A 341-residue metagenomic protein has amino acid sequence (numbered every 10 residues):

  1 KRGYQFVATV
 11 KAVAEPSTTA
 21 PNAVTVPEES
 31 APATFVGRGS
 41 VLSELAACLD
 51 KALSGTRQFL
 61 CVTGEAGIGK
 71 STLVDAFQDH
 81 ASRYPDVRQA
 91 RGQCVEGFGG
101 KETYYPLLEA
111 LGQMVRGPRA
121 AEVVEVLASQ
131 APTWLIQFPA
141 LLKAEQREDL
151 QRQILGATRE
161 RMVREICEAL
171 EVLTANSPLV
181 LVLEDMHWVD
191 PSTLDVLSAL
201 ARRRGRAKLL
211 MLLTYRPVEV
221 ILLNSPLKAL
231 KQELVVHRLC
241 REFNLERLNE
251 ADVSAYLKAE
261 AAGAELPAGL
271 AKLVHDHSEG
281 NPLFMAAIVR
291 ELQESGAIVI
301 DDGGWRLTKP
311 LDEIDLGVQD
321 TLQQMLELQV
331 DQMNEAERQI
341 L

Functional and structural regions predicted by a protein language model:
K1-A12: DNA-binding patch around the recognition helix
Y4, N22-L341: Key residue(s) within conserved catalytic/signature motifs
V13-S17: C-terminal end segment of the histidine kinase catalytic
